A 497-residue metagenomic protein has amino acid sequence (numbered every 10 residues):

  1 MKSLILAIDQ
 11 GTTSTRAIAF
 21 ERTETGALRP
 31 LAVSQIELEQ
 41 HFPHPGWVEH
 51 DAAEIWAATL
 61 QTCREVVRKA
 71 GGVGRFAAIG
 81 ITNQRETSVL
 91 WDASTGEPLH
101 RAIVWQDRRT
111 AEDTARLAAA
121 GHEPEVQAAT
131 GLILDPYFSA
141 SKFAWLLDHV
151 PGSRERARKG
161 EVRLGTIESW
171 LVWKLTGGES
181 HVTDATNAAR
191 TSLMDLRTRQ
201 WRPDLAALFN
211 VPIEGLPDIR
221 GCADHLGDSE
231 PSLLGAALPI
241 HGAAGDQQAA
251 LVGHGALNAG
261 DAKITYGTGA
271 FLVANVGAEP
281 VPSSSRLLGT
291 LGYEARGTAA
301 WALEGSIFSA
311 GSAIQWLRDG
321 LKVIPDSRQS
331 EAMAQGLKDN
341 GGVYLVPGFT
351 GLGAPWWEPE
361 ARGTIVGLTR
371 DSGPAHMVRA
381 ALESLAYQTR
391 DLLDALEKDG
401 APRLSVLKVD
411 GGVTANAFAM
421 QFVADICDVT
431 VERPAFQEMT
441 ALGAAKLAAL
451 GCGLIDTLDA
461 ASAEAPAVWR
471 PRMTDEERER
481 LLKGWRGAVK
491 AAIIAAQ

Functional and structural regions predicted by a protein language model:
M1-H100, A128, L234-P239, L396 (+4 more regions): N-terminal glycine/serine-rich phosphate-binding loop of ATP-dependent small-molecule kinases, especially carbohydrate
K2, L6-I8, A19, A111 (+5 more regions): Active-site core segments that coordinate phosphate-bearing ligands/cofactors across diverse enzyme families
Q10, Q35, Q84, Q106 (+2 more regions): Glutamine-centric residue-chemistry signal
Q35-E39, W105, L287: A generic structural motif
V67-W105, T130-S139, V172-D195, R220-G221 (+1 more regions): Short beta-strand-loop/turn "lid" adjacent to the catalytic site in phosphate-handling enzymes
H100-T114, A435: Short, acidic/small-residue loops that bind anionic groups at enzyme active sites
P203, F209-A223: A conserved helix-loop-beta module that forms one wall/lid of the active-site cleft in ATP-utilizing catalytic domains
